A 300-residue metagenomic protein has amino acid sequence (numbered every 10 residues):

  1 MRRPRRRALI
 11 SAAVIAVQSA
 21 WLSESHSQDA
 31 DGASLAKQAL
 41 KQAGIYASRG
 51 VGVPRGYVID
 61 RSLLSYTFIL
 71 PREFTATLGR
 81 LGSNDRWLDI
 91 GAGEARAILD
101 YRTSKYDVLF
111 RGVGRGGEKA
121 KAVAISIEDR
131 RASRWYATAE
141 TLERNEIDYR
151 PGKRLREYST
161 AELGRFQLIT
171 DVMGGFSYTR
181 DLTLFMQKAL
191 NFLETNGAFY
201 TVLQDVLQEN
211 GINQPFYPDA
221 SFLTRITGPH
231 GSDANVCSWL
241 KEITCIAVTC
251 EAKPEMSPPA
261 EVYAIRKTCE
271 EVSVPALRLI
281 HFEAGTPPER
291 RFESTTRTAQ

Functional and structural regions predicted by a protein language model:
D29-N84: Class I SAM-dependent methyltransferase Rossmann-like catalytic core, especially the SAM/SAH-binding loop
R86-L88, A92-E157: Class I SAM-dependent methyltransferase SAM/SAH-binding core
R156-L168: A short acidic, Gly/Pro-enriched loop at the edge of an enzyme's catalytic core that lines a small-molecule cofactor
L168-G174: A short beta-strand submotif of the Rossmann-like class I SAM-dependent methyltransferase core that lines
F176-A189: A short, conserved alpha-helix within the catalytic core of class I
N196-L207: Conserved beta-strand signature within the Rossmann-like core of class I S-adenosyl-L-methionine
I212-C250: Conserved Class I S-adenosyl-L-methionine
E242-Q300: Core SAM-dependent methyltransferase catalytic element
